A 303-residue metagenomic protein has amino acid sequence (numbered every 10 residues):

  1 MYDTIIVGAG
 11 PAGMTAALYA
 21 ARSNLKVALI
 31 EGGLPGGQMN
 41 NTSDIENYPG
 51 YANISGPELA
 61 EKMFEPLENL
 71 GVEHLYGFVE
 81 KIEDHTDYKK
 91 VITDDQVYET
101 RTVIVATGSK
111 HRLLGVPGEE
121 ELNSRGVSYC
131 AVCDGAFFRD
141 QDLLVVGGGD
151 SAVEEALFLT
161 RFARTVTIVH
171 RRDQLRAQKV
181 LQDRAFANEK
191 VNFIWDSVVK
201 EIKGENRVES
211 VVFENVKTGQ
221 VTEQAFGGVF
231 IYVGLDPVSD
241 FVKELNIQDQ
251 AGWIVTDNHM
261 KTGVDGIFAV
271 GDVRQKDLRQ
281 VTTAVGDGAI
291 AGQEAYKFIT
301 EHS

Functional and structural regions predicted by a protein language model:
M1-V7, H74-Q141, F230-Y232, I254-N258 (+1 more regions): FAD-binding core/adjacent interface of flavoenzyme oxidoreductases
Y2-L70, V153-Q178, I194, Q248: Beta1-alpha1 glycine-rich phosphate/pyrophosphate-binding loop at the start of Rossmann-like nucleotide-binding domains
G10-P11, L34, S109-H111, D150-S151 (+1 more regions): Residue-level detector of alpha-helix initiation sites
A17-L18, N41, G115-G118, A156-F158 (+3 more regions): Short amphipathic alpha-helical segments
Q38, T100, L113-L114, V153-E154 (+4 more regions): Glycine/Thr-rich phosphate-binding loops of Rossmann-like dinucleotide-binding domains
L67-I92, V97-Y98, R161-N258, K297-S303: A Rossmann-like FAD-binding core segment of flavoenzymes
G115, E120-F137, V233-T283, D287 (+1 more regions): FAD-site-proximal beta/loop scaffold in flavoenzymes
